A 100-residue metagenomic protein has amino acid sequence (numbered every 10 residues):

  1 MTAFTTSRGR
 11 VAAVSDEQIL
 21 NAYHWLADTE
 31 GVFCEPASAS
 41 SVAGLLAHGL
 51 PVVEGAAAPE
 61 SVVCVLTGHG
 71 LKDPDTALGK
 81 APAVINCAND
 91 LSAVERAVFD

Functional and structural regions predicted by a protein language model:
M1-A57: Active-site-adjacent helical/loop segments in soluble small-molecule enzymes
A43-D100: Phosphate-binding loop/pocket of nucleotide- and phosphate-handling active sites
